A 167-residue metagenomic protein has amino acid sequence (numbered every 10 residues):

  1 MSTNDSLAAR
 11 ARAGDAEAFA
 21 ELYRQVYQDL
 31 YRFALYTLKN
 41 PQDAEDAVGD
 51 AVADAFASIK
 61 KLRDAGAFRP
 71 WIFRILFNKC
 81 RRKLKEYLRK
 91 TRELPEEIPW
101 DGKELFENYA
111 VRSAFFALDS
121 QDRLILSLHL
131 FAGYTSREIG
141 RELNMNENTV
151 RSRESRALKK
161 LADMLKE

Functional and structural regions predicted by a protein language model:
M1, R82, R89-F115, T135: Internal acidic/polar
A8, F131, R137, L143-E167: DNA-recognition helix of helix-turn-helix
R12-A13, K39, G49-A67, E86-Y87: Sigma70-family region 2
R12-E21, Y31-D50, E142, E147 (+1 more regions): Short, charged helix-capping/linker segments at alpha-helix termini
L22, V26, L30, A51 (+3 more regions): Residue-level preference for hydrophobic side chains embedded in well-ordered alpha helices
Y27, Y31, V52, D119 (+2 more regions): C-terminal flanking helix
A57-D64, R74-L94: Arg/Lys-rich amphipathic alpha helix in sigma70-family domain 2
I125-H129: A short pre-motif secondary-structure segment
